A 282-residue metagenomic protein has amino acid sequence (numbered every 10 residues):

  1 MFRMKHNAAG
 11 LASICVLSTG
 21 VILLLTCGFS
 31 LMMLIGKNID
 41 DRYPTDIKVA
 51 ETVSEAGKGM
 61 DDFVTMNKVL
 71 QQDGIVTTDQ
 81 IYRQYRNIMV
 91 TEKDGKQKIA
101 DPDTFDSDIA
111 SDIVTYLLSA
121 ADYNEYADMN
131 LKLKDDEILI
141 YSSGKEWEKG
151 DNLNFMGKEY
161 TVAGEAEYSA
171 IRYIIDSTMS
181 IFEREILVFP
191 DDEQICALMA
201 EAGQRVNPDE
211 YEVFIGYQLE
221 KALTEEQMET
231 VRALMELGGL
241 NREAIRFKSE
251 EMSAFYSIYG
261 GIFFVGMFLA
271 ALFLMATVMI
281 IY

Functional and structural regions predicted by a protein language model:
M1-F2: Juxtamembrane inter-helical linkers in multi-pass membrane proteins
H6-L31, S253-Y282: Hydrophobic alpha-helical transmembrane segments of multi-pass inner-membrane transport and secretion
G36-M275: Basic-flanked hydrophobic alpha-helices used for secretion and membrane insertion
